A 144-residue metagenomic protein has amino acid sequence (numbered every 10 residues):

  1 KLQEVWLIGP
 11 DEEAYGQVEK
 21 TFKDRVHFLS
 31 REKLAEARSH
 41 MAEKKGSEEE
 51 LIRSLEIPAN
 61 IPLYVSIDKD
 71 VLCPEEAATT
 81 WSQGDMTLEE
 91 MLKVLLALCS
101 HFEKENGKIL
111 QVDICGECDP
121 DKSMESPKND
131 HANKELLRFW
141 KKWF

Functional and structural regions predicted by a protein language model:
K1-F144: Conserved alpha-helical scaffold segments that buttress catalytic/binding sites
